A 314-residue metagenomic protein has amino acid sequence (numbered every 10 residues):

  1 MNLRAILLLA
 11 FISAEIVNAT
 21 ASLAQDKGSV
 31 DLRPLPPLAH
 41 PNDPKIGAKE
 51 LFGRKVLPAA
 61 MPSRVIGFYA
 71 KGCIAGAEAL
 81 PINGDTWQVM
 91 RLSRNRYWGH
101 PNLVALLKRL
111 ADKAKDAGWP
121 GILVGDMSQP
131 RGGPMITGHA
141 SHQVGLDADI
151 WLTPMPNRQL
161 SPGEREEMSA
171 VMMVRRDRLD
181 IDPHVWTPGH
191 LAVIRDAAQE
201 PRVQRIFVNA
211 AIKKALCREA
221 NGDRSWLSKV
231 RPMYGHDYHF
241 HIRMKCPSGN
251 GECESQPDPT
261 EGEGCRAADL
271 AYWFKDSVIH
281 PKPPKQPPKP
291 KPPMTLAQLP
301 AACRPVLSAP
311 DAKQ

Functional and structural regions predicted by a protein language model:
M1-L7, A14: Bacterial N-terminal signal peptides that target proteins for export
A14-A21: C-terminal segment of classical bacterial N-terminal signal peptides
Q25-N42, L160-Q314: Catalytic cores and adjacent binding grooves of peptidoglycan-active enzymes
G28-R64: Solvent-exposed N-terminal domain segments of exported/luminal and surface proteins
L38, A48-L57, L106-T137, F207-K229: Extended, low-complexity, intrinsically disordered C-terminal regulatory tails of eukaryotic serine/threonine kinases
L57-G125, W186-V193, E200: Active-site acidic/histidine clusters and adjacent loop/turn architecture that either coordinate catalytic ions
K115-A117, S141-L146, A198-Q199, M233-H236: Extracellular/periplasmic catalytic domains that process cell-envelope and extracellular macromolecules
D116, Q129-P183, I242: Acidic/His-rich structured neighborhood in mature extracellular/periplasmic domains
